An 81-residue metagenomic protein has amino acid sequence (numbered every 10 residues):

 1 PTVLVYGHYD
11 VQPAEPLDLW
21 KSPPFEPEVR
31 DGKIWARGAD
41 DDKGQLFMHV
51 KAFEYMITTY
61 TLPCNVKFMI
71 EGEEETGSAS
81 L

Functional and structural regions predicted by a protein language model:
P1-D42, L46, M56-P63: Acidic/His- and Gly-rich active-site-bordering loop/insert found across diverse amide/peptide-bond hydrolases
Q45-T59, T76-L81: Active-site-proximal alpha-helical scaffold in enzymes
P63-L81: Histidine/acidic-residue-rich, glycine-tolerant segments that coordinate divalent metal ions
